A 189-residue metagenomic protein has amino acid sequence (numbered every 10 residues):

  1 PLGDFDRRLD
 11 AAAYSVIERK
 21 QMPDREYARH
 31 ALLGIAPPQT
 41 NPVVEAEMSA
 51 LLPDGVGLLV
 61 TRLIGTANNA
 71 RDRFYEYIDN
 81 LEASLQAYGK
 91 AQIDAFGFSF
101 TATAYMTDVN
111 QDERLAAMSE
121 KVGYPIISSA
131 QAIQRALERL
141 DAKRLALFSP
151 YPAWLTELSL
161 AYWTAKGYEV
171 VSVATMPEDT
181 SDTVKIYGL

Functional and structural regions predicted by a protein language model:
F5, D10-A83, F148, W154-L189: N-terminal glycine-rich anion-binding loop in soluble enzyme alpha/beta folds
N41, A102, A130-I133: Short glycine-enriched loops at secondary-structure junctions
A67-A70, A104-D108, A136: Short active-site-adjacent helix-start/loop capping segments
L81-Y88, S129-R135: Short, charged beta->alpha transition segments
L85-I127: Glycine/small-residue-rich loop that forms an oxyanion/phosphate-binding "nest" at active or ligand-binding sites
R114-Y168: Hydrophobic, well-structured mid-protein blocks that either form specific transmembrane helices
